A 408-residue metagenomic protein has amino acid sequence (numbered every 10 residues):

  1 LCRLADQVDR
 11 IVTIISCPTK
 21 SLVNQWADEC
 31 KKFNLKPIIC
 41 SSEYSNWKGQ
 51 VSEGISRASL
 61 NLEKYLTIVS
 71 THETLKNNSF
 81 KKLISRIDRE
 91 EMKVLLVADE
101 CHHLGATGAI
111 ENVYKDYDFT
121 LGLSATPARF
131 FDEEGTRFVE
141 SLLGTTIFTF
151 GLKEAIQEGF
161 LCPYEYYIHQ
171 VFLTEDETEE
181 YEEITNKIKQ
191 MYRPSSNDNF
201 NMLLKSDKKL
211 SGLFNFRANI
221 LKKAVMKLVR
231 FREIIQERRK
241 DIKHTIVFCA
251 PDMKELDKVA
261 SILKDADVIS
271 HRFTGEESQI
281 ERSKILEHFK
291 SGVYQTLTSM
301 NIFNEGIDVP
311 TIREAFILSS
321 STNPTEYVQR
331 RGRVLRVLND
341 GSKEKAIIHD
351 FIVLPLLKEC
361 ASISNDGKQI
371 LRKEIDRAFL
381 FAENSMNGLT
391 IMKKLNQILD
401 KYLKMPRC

Functional and structural regions predicted by a protein language model:
L1-L4: Motif I (Walker A/P-loop) of helicase-class P-loop NTPases
D9-N34, S41, P251-M253: Conserved Walker A/P-loop ATP-binding site and its immediately adjacent core in helicase/helicase-like ATPase domains
F33-N77: Inter-Walker segment of RecA-like/P-loop motor cores
S45-L60, F80, I246, K254-N304: Conserved helicase ATPase core of P-loop NTP-dependent helicases/translocases
T71-L75, F80-R129: SF2 helicase catalytic motif II
E73, L104, I269-G388: Conserved RecA-like P-loop NTPase helicase motor core
H103-Y164: Post-DEXD/H (motif II) to motif III coupling segment of the RecA-like Helicase ATP-binding lobe
I147-K254, K258-D265, I269: Interdomain linker/hinge connecting the two RecA-like lobes of the SF2 helicase core
